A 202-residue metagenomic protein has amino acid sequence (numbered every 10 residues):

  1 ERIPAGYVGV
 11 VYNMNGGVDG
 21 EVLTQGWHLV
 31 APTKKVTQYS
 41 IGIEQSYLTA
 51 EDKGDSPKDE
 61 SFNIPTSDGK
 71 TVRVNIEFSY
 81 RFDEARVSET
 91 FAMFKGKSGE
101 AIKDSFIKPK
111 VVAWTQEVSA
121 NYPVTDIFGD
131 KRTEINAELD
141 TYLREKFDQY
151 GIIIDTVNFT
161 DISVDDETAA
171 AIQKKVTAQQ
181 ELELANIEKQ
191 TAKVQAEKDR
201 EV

Functional and structural regions predicted by a protein language model:
R2-K110, W114: Hydrophobic membrane-anchoring helix/hairpin
K34-Q38, D52-P57, N121-Y122, N136 (+2 more regions): Short, surface-exposed, charge-dense and proline/glycine-enriched linear segments
A50-K53, T115-V124, V194-V202: Noncatalytic linker/hinge segments flanking ATPase motor cores
P65-N75, S79-Y80, I102-T168: Amphipathic, coiled-coil-like alpha-helical scaffolding segments used for oligomerization/assembly
R86-T90, D165-A170: Short acidic/His/Gly/Ser-rich catalytic and metal-binding motifs that mark active-site loops of diverse hydrolases
E167-V202: Long, charge-rich amphipathic alpha-helical coiled-coil "stalk/tentacle" segments that mediate oligomerization
